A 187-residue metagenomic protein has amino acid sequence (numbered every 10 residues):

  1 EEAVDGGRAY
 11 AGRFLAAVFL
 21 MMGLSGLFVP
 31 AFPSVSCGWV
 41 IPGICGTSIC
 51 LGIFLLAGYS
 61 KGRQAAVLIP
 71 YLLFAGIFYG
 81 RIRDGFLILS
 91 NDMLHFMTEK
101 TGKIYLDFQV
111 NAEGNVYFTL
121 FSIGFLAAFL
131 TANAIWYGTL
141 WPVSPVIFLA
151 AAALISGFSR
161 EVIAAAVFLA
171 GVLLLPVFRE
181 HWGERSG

Functional and structural regions predicted by a protein language model:
E1-G187: Linear, non-domain "peripheral" regions
